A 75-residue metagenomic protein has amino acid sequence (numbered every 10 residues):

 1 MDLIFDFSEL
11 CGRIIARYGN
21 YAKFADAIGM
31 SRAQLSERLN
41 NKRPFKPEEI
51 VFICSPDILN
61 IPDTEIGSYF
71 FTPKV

Functional and structural regions predicted by a protein language model:
M1-A22, A27: A short, Lys/Arg-rich alpha-helix, primarily the initiator
G12, N40-K42, V51: Residue-level detection of the helix-turn-helix DNA-binding "recognition helix"
Y18, P44-P47: Residue at a beta-strand N-cap/secondary-structure junction
Y21, R32, I50: Helix-turn-helix DNA-binding elements, focusing on the entry/boundary residues of the two helices that contact DNA
A27, R38, Y69: Residues in the recognition helix of alpha-helical DNA-binding motifs
M30-F45: Recognition helix of helix-turn-helix/homeodomain-like DNA-binding domains that insert into the DNA major groove
E48-I66: DNA major-groove recognition helix of helix-turn-helix/homeodomain DNA-binding modules
E65-V75: Short amphipathic recognition helices of helix-turn-helix/homeodomain-type DNA-binding modules
